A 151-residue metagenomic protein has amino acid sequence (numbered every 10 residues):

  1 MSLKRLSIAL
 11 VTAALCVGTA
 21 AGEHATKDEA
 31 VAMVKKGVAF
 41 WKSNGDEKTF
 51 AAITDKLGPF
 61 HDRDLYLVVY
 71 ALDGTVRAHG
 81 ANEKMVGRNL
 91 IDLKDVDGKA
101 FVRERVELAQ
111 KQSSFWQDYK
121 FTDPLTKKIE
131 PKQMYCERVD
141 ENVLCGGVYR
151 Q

Functional and structural regions predicted by a protein language model:
S2-Q151: N-terminal membrane-sensor/transducer module of prokaryotic signaling receptors
